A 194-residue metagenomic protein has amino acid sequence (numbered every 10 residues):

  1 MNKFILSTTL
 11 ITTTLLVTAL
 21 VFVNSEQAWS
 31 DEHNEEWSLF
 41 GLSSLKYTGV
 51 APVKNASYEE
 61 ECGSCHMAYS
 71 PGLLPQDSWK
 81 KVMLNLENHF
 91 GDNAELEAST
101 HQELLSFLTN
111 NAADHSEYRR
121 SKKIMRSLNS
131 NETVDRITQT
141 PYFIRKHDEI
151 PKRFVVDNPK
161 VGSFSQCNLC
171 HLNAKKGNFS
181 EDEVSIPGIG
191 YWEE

Functional and structural regions predicted by a protein language model:
N2-T12: Bacterial N-terminal signal peptides that target proteins for export
I5, S25-A28, H33: A domain-scale signal for long, ordered structural cores in large, multidomain proteins
L16-Q27: C-terminal segment of classical bacterial N-terminal signal peptides
D31-G63, A68-E103, A113-H115, R120-E194: Sequence context surrounding c-type heme c attachment/ligation sites in exported
